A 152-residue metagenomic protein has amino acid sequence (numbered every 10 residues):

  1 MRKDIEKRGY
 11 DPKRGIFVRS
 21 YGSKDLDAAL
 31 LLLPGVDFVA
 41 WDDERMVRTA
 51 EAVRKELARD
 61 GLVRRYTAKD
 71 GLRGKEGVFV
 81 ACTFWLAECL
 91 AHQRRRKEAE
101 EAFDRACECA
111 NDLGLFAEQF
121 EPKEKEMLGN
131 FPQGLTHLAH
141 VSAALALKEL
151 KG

Functional and structural regions predicted by a protein language model:
M1-V80, E101-G152: Extended glycan-interaction surfaces of carbohydrate-active proteins
